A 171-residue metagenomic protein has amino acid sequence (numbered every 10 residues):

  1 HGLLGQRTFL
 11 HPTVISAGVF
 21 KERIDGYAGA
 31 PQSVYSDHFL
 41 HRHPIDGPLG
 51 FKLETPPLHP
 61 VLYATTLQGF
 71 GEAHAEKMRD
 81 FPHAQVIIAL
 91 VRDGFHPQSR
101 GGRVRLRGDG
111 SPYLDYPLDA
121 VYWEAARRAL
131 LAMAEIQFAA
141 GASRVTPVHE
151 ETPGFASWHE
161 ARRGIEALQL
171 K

Functional and structural regions predicted by a protein language model:
H1: Flavin (primarily FAD) binding-site architecture
L4, L10-Q137, H159-K171: FAD cofactor-binding and catalytic pocket of flavoenzymes
G141-E150: Flexible, glycine/charged-enriched surface loops at secondary-structure junctions
T152-S157: Acidic helix-start/capping segments at beta-turn-to-alpha-helix junctions
